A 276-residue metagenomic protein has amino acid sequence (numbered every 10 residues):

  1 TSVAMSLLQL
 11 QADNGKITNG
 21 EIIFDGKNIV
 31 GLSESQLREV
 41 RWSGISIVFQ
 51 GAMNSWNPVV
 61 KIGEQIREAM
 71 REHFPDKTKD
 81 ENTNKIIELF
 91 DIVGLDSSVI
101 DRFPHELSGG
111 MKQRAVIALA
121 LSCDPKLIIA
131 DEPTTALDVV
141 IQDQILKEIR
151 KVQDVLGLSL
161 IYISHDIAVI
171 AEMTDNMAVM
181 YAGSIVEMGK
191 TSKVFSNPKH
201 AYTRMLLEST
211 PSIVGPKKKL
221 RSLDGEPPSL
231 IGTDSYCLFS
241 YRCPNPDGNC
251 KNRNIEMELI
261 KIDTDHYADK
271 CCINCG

Functional and structural regions predicted by a protein language model:
Q9, I129, P133, L137-K218: P-loop NTP-binding/switch modules centered on Walker-like glycine-rich loops
K16-N28: Conserved ABC transporter NBD signature motif
N28, E68, D80-S98, K126 (+1 more regions): Conserved ABC ATPase "signature" region
I29-S46, E72, K193-P198, P228-D234: ABC ATPase NBD coupling module
W42, H105, S122-C123, I141 (+2 more regions): Conserved signature/switch motifs of ABC ATPase nucleotide-binding domains
F103-L107, M111: Conserved ABC ATPase signature
K190-G276: Charged, flexible cofactor/metal-binding loops and thiol motifs
